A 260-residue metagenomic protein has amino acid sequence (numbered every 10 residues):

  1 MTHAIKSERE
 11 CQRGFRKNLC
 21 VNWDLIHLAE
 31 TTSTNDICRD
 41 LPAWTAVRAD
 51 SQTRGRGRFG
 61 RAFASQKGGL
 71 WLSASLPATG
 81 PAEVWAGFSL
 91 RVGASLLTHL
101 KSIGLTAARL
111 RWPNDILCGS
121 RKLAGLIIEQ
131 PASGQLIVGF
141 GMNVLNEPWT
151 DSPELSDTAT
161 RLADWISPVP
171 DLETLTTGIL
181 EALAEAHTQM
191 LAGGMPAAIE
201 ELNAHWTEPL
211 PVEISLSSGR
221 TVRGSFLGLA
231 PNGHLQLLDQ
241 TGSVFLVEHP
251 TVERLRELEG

Functional and structural regions predicted by a protein language model:
M1-L105, E208, E257-L258: N-terminal lobe of the biotin/lipoate ligase/transferase fold
T34, L72, L96, D115 (+3 more regions): Residue-level signal for inorganic ion chemistry
D50-Q52, S75, L117, E129 (+2 more regions): A generic structural motif
T53-A62, I127, G141-L145, A230: Gly/Ser/Thr-rich beta-alpha loop segments that engage phosphate groups in nucleotides
T98-S133, F140-G141: Acidic (Asp/Glu) carboxylate-rich active-site/surface patches
G134-D164: Short, acidic (Asp/Glu-rich) active-site segment that either coordinates a divalent metal cofactor
D164-G219, E257-G260: Conserved, helical-rich catalytic subdomain that frames metal- and/or nucleotide-binding sites in enzyme alpha/beta
E208-G260: Conserved RNA-binding domains used in RNP assembly and mRNA/RNA metabolism
